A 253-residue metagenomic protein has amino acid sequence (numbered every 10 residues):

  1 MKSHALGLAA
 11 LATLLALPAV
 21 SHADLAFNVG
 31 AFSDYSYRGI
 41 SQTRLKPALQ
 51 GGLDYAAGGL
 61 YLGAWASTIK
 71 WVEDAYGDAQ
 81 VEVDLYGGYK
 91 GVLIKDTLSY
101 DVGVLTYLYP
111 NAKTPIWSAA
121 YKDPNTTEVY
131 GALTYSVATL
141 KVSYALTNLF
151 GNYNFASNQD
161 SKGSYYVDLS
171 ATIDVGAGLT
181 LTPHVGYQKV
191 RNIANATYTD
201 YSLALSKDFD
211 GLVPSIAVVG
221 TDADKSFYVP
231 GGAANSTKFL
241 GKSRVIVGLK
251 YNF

Functional and structural regions predicted by a protein language model:
M1-D24: Cleavable N-terminal export/targeting peptides
V20-D24, V92-S99, D174-L181, D210-G211: Short loop/turn motifs that connect adjacent beta-strands in outer-membrane beta-barrel proteins
L25-A31, G51, L60-A64, L85 (+8 more regions): Transmembrane beta-strands of outer-membrane beta-barrel proteins
A31-Y37, A57-G59, A66-K70, G91 (+7 more regions): Transmembrane beta-strands of outer-membrane beta-barrel pores
L45-L49, A79-V83, L98, D123-V129 (+4 more regions): Residues that define the transmembrane beta-barrel architecture of outer-membrane proteins
Y61-K95, Y100-D123: Surface-exposed loop and membrane-interface regions of Gram-negative outer-membrane beta-barrel proteins
A120-R191, G220: Detector for outer-membrane/organellar transmembrane beta-barrel domains, recognizing the amphipathic beta-strand
L203, K207-L212, V218, T237-F253: Outer-membrane beta-barrel "beta-signal"
